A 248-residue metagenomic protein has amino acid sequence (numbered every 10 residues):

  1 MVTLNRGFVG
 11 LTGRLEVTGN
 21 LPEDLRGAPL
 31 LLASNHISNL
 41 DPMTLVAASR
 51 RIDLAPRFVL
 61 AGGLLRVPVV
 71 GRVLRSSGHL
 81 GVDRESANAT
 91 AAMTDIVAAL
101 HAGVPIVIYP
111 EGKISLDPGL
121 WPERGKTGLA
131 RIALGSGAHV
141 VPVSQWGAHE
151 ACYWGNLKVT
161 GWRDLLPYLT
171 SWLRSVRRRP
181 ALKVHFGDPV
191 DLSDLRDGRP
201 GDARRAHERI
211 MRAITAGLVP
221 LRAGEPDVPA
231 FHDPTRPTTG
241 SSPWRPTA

Functional and structural regions predicted by a protein language model:
L4-F8, V73, W162: Hydrophobic alpha-helical segments of integral membrane proteins, encompassing both true transmembrane helices
L4-H36: Helix-to-loop junction immediately C-terminal to a conserved catalytic motif
N5, S76-D83, G112-L116: Short, basic, glycine/proline-bearing loop/turn elements
G13, G63, S86-T90, P122-E123: A conditional alpha-helix N-cap/helix-loop micro-motif detector
G13, L54-P56, S77, V104 (+1 more regions): A structural micro-motif
D24-S86: Catalytic core of membrane glycerolipid acyltransferases/transacylases, capturing the structured, soluble-facing
T90-A248: Non-catalytic C-terminal accessory region of glycerolipid acyltransferases and related lyso-lipid remodeling enzymes
